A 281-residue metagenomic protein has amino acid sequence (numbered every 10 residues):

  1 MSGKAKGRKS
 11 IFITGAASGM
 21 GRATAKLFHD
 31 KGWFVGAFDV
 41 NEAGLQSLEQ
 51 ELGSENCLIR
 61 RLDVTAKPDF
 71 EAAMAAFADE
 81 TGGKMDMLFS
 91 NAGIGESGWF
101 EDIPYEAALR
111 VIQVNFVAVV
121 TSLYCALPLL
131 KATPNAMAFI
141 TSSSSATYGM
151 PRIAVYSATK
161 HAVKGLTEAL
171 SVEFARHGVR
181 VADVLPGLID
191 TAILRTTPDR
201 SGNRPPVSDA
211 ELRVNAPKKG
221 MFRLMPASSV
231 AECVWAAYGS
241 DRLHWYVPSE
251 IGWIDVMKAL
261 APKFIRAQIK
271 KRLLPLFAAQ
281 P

Functional and structural regions predicted by a protein language model:
A17-S18: Conserved glycine-rich cofactor-binding loop
K31-S47: Conserved glycine-rich Rossmann-like NAD(P)H-binding loop of the short-chain dehydrogenase/reductase
W99-F100, P104-I112: Substrate-binding pocket helix/loop in short-chain dehydrogenase/reductase
L123, T159: Active-site helix of classical SDR
P128, V172-A175: Alpha-helical segment proximal to the catalytic Tyr-Lys
S143: Residue(s) in the substrate-gating loop at a strand-loop-helix junction that position the organic substrate next
R176-S249: SDR active-site lid
